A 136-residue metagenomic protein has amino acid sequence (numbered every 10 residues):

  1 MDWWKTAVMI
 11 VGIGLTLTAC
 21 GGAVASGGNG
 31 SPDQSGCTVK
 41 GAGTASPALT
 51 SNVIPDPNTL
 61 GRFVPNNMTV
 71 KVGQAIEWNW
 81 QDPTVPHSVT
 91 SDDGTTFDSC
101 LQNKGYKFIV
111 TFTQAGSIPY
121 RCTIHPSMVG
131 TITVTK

Functional and structural regions predicted by a protein language model:
D2-K136: Extracytoplasmic copper-binding redox domains, predominantly the cupredoxin/blue-copper superfamily
